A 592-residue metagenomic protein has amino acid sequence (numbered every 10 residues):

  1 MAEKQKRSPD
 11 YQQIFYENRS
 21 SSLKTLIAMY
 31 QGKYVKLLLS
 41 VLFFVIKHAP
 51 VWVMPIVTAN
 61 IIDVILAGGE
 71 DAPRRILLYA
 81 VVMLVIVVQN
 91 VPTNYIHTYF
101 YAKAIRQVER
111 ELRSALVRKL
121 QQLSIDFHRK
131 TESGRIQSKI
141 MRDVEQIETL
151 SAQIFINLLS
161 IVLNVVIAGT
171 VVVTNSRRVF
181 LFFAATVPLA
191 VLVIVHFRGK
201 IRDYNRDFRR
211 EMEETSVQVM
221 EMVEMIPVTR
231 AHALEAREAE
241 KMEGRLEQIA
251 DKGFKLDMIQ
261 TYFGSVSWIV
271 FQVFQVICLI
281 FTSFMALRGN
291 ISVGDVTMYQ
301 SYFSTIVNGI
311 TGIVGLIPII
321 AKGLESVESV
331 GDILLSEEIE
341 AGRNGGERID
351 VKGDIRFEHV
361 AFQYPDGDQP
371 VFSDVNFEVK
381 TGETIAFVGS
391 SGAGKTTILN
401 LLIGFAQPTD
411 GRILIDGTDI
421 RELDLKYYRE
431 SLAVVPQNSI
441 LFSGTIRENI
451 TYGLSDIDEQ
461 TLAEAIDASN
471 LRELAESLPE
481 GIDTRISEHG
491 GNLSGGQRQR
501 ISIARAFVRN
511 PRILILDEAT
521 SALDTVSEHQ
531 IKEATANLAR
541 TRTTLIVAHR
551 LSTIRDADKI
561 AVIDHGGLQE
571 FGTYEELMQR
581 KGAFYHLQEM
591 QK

Functional and structural regions predicted by a protein language model:
M1-V51, L66-Y79, H97-Y101, I105 (+9 more regions): Membrane-integrated ABC transporters
Y11-R19, L42-F43, P50-A59, D63 (+13 more regions): Juxtamembrane helix-loop junctions of ABC transporter transmembrane domains
A28, G32, I125-D126, R142-S151 (+9 more regions): An intracellular "coupling" helix at the cytosolic face of ABC transporter transmembrane type-1 domains
L37-T93, V173-R178, G289-V293: Transmembrane helix-loop-helix hairpins at lipid-water interfaces of multipass membrane proteins, especially the type-1
I46, P50-M54, T93, M141-T186 (+1 more regions): Hydrophobic alpha-helical transmembrane segments of ABC transporter permease domains
G69-A72, V171-P188, I259-E328, I333-L334: Helix-loop-helix
L120, M242, V330, F357-H359: Conserved catalytic Walker-motif region of ABC-type ATPase nucleotide-binding domains
I349-K592: ABC-type nucleotide-binding domain
